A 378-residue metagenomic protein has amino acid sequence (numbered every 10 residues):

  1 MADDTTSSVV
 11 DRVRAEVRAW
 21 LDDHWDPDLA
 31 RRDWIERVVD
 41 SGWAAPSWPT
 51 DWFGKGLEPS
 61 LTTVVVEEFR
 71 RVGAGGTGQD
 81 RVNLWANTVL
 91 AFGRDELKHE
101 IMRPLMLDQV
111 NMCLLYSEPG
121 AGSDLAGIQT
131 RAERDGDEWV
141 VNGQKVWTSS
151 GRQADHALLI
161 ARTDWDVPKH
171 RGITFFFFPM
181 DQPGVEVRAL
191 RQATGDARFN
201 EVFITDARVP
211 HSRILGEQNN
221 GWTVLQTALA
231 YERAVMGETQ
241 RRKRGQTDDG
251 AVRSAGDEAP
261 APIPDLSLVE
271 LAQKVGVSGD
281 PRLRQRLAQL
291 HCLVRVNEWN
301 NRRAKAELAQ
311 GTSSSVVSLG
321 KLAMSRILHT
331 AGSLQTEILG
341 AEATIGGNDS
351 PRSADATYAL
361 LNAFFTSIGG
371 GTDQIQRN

Functional and structural regions predicted by a protein language model:
M1-D80, L90, E96-P104, G237 (+4 more regions): Amphipathic, small/basic residue-rich leader segments at the start of a protein or domain
A2, V13, S60, V64-V65 (+4 more regions): Glycine-rich phosphate/cofactor-binding loops in nucleotide/flavin-utilizing enzymes
L29, P281-R284, R295-P351: C-terminal helix-coil-helix/basic helical segment that borders enzyme active sites and/or dimer interfaces and provides
D40-Q109, S150-H156, V294, N301 (+4 more regions): Internal helix-loop-helix
D108-Y116, L158-I160: A short, Trp-centered hydrophobic/proline-enriched beta-strand micro-motif
T130-E133: A structural signal for short hydrophobic beta-strand segments in well-ordered beta-sheet cores
N142-L190, N200: A short core secondary-structure module
V185-N297, T366: Glycine-rich beta->alpha junctions and the first turn(s) of the following alpha-helix
